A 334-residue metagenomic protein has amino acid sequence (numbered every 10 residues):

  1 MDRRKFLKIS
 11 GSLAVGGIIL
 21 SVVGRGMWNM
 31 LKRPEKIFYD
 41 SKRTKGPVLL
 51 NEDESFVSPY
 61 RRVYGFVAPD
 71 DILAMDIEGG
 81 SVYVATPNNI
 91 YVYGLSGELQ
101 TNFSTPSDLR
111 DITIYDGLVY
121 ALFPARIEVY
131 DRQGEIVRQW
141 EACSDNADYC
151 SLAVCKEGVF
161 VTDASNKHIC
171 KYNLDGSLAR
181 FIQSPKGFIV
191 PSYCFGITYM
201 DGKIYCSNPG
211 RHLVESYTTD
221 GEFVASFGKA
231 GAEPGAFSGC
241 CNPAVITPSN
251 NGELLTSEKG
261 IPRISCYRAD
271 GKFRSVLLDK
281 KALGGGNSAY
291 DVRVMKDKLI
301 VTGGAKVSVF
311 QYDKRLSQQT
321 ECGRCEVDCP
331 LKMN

Functional and structural regions predicted by a protein language model:
M1-A14: N-terminal secretory signal peptides and thylakoid transit peptides that target proteins across membranes
S10, I18, G26-Q318: Eukaryotic scaffold repeat domains enriched in small/polar residues
L13, L20-S21: Short, polar/charged, Gly/Pro-enriched helix-capping and turn/loop motifs at alpha-helix termini and inter-helix linkers
G323-N334: Iron-sulfur cluster-binding cysteine motifs and their immediate structural context in ferredoxin-like electron-transfer
